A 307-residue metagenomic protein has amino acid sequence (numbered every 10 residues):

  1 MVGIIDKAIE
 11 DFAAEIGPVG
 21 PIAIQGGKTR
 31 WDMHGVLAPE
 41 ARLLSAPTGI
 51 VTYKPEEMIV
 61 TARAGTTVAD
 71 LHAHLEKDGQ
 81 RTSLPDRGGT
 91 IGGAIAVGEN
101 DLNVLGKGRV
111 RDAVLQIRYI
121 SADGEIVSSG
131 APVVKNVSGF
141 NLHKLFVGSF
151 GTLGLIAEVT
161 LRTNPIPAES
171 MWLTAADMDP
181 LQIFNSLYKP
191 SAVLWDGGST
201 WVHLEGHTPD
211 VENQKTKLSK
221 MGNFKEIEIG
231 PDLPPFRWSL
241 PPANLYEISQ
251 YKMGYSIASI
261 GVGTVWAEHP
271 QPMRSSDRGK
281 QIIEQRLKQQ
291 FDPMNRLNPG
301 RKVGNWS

Functional and structural regions predicted by a protein language model:
M1-I24, L44-R87, E99-P132, A168-A175: N-terminal glycine-rich flavin-associated loop
A23-I24, L84, S191-D196, S256-I260: Short beta-strand
G27-D32, A38, P47-G49, A157: Short active-site-proximal "capping" loops at secondary-structure junctions
M33-L37, G197, K217-S307: Conserved glycine-rich FAD pyrophosphate-binding loop
I91-L194, S199-W201: FAD-binding subdomain of flavoenzyme oxidoreductases
A176-D179, L204-E212, P241-Y246, H269-M273: Helix N-cap motif at beta-to-alpha junctions
H203, H207-K225: Terminal amphipathic helices with adjacent charged low-complexity linkers/tails
